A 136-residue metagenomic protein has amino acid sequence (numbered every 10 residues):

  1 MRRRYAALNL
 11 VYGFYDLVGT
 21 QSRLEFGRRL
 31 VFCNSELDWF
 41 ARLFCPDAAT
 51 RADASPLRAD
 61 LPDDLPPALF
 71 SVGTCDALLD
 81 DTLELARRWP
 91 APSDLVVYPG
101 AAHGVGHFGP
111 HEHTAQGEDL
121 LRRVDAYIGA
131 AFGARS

Functional and structural regions predicted by a protein language model:
M1-S136: Alpha/beta-hydrolase superfamily serine-hydrolase fold, recognizing
